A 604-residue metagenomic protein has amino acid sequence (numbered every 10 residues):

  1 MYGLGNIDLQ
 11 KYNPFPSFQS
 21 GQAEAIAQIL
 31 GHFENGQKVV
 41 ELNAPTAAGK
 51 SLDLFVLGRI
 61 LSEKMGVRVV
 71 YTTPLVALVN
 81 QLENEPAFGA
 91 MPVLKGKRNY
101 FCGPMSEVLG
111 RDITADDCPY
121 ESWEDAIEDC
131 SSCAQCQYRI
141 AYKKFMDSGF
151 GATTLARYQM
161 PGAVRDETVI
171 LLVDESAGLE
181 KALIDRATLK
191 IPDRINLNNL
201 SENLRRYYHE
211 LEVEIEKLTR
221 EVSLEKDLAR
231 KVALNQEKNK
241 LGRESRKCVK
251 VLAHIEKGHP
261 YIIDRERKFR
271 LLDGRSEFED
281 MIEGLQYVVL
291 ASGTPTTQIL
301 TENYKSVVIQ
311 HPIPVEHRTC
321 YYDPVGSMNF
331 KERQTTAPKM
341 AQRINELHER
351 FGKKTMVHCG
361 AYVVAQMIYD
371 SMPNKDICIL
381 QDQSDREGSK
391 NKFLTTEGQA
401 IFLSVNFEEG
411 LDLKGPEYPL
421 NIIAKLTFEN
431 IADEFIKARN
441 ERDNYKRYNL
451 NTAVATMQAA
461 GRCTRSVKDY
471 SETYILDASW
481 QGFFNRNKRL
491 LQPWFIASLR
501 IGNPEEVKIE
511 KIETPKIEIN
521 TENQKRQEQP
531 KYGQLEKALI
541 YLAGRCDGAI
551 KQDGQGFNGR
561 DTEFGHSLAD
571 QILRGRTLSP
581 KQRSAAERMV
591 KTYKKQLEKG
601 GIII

Functional and structural regions predicted by a protein language model:
Y2-E41: Conserved pre-motif I regulatory segment
Y2-Y12, E63-G151, A156-Q159, N198-R243 (+3 more regions): A substrate-engagement module of RecA-like helicase motors
G36-V56: Walker A/P-loop
S132-K144, G162, L234-Y322, S327 (+2 more regions): A contiguous, basic/glycine-rich beta-loop/short-helix subdomain that forms a polymer-engagement track
D280, V325-G360: Conserved interdomain hinge at the start of the Helicase C-terminal
S327-E332, D385-F483: Conserved RecA-like P-loop NTPase helicase motor core
C359-Q383: Conserved helicase motor "Helicase C" RecA-like lobe of SF1/SF2 P-loop NTPases
P515-I604: Charged, low-complexity intrinsically disordered segments and flexible loops
